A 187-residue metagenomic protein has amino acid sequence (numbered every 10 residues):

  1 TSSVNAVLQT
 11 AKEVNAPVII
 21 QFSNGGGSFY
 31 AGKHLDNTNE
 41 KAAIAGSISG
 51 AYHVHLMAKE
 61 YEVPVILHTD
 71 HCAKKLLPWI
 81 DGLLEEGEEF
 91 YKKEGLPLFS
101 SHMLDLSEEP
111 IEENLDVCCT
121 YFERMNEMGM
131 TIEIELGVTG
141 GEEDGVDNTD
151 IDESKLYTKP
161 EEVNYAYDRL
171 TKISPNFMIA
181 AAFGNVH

Functional and structural regions predicted by a protein language model:
S2-E62, A73-H187: Alpha/beta enzyme core
